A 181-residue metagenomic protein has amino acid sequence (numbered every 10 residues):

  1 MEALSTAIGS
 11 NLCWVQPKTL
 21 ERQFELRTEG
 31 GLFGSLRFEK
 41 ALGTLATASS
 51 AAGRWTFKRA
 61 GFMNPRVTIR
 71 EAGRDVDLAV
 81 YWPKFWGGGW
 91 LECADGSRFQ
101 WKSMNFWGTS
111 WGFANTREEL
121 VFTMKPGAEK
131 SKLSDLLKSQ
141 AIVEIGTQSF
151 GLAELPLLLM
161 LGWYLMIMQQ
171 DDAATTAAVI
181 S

Functional and structural regions predicted by a protein language model:
M1-S181: Intrinsically disordered, low-complexity proline/glycine-rich segments
